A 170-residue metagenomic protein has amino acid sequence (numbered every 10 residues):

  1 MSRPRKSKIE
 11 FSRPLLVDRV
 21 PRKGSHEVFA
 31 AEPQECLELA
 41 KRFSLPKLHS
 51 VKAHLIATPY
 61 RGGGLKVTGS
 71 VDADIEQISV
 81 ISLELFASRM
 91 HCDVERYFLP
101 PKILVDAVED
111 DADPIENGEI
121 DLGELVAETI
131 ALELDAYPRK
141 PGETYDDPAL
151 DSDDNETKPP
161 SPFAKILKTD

Functional and structural regions predicted by a protein language model:
M1-D72: A positional/architectural concept
M1-R22, H26, S50, Y97-D170: Charge-rich, low-complexity linker and terminal segments
F29, A53-L55, G69-V71, M90-R96 (+2 more regions): A structural signal for short, well-ordered beta-strand segments
E35, R61-G63, S79, K102 (+2 more regions): Residues that cap or initiate secondary-structure elements
K41-L45, V80-A87, L132: Short, intrinsically disordered, mixed-charge
G64-V105: Helix-adjacent hinge/juxtasegments
